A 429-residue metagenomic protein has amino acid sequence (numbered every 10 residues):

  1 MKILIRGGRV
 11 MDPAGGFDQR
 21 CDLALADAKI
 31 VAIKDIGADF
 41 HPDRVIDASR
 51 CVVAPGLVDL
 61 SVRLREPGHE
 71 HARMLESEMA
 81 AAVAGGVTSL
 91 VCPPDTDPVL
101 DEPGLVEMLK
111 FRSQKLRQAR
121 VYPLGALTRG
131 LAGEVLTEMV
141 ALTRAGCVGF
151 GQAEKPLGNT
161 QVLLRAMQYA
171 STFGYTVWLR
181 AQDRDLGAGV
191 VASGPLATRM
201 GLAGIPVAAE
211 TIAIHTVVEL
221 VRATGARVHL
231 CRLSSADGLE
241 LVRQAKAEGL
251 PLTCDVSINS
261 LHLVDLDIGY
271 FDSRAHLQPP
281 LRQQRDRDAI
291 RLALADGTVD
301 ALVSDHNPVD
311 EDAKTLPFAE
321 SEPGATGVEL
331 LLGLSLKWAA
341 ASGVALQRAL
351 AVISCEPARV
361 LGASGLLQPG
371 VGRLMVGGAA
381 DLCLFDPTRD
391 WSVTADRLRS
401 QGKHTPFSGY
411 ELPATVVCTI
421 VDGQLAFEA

Functional and structural regions predicted by a protein language model:
M1-G56: Histidine-rich, glycine-flanked metal-binding segment
G8, A28, R50, S61 (+14 more regions): Divalent metal-coordination and catalytic microenvironments
G8, P317-E320, V376-A429: C-terminal cap of metal-dependent C-N hydrolases
D39, A48-S113: Metal-associated gating/positioning segment near the N- to mid-region
L60-R73, P94, Y122-V135, E154 (+1 more regions): Active-site mouth loops of central-metabolism enzymes
P103-R120, Q168-L179, L330, L334: Alpha-helix-loop-beta-strand connector modules within alpha/beta enzyme cores
E134-L302: Histidine/acidic residue-rich metal-binding segments in metalloenzymes
R199-R227, R274, A301-L302, N307-T388: His/Asp/Glu-enriched, well-ordered alpha-helical/loop segment that forms or immediately abuts the divalent-metal
